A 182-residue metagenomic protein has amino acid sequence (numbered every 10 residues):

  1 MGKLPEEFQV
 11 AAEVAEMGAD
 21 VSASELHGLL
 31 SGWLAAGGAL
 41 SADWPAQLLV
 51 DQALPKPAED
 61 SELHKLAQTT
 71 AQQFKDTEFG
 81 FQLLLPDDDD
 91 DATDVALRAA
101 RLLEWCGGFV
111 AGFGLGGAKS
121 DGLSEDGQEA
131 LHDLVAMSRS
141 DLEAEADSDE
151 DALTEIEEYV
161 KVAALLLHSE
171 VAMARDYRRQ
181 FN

Functional and structural regions predicted by a protein language model:
M1-C106, V110-N182: Domain-length accessory/inserted modules outside core catalytic folds
